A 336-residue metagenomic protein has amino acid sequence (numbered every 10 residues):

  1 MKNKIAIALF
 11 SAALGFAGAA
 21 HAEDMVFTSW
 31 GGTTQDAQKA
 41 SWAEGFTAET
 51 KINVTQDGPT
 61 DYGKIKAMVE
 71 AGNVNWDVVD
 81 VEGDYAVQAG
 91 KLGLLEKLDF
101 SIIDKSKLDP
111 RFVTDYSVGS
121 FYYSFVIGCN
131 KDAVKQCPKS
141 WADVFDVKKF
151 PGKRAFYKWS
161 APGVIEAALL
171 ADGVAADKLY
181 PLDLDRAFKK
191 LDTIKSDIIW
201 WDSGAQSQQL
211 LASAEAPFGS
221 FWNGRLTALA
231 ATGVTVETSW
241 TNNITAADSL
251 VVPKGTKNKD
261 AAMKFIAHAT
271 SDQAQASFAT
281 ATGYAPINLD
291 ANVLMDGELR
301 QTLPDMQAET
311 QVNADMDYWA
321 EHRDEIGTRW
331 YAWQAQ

Functional and structural regions predicted by a protein language model:
F16-A22: Sec/Tat signal peptide C-region and signal peptidase I cleavage site
E23-A89: Early extracytoplasmic/lumenal segment of secretory-pathway proteins
G32-A37, N75-W76, D80-A212: Extracytoplasmic ligand-binding site segments that recognize negatively charged/polar headgroups
D84-G90, A212, P217-T235: A ligand-binding cleft/hinge motif common to bilobed small-molecule-binding domains
K105-L108, Y123-F125, D185-T193, A230-T256 (+1 more regions): Periplasmic-binding protein-like
V126-A133, L169-G173, A247-A261, I266 (+1 more regions): A bilobed periplasmic-binding-protein/Venus flytrap-type ligand-binding module shared by bacterial periplasmic
P253-N313: Mature extracytoplasmic/periplasmic domains
D296-Q336: Extracellular/periplasmic bilobal clamshell ligand-binding domains
